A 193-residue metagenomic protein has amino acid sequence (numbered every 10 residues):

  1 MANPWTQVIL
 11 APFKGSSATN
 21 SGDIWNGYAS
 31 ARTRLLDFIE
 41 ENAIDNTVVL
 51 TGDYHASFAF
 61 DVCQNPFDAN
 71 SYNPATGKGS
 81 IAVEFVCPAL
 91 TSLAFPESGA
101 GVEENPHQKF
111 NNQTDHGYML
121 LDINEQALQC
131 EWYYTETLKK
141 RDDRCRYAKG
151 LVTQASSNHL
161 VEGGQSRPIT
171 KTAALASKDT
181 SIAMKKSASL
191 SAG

Functional and structural regions predicted by a protein language model:
M1-G193: Long, structured stretches of catalytic cores involved in phosphate-ester chemistry, encompassing
